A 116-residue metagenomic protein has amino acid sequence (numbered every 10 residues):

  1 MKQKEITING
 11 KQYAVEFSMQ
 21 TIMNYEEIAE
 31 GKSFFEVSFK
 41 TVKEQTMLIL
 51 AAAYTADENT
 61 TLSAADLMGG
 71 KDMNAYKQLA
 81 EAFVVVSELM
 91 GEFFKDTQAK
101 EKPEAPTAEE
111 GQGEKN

Functional and structural regions predicted by a protein language model:
M1-T7, Q12, M23, E27-T41 (+1 more regions): Charged interaction scaffolds used for protein-protein
V15: Active-site-adjacent beta-strand anchor residues
